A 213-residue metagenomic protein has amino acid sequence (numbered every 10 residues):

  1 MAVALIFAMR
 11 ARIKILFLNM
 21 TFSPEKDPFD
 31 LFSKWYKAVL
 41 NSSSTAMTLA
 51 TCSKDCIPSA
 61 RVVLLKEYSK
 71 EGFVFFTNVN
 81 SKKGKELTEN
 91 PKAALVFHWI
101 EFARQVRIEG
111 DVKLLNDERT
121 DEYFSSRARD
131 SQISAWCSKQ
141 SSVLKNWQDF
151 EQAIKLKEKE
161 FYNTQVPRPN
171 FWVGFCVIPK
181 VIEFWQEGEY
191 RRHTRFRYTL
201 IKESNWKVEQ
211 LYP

Functional and structural regions predicted by a protein language model:
I6-P213: Binding-site signature for planar aromatic cofactors or substrates
